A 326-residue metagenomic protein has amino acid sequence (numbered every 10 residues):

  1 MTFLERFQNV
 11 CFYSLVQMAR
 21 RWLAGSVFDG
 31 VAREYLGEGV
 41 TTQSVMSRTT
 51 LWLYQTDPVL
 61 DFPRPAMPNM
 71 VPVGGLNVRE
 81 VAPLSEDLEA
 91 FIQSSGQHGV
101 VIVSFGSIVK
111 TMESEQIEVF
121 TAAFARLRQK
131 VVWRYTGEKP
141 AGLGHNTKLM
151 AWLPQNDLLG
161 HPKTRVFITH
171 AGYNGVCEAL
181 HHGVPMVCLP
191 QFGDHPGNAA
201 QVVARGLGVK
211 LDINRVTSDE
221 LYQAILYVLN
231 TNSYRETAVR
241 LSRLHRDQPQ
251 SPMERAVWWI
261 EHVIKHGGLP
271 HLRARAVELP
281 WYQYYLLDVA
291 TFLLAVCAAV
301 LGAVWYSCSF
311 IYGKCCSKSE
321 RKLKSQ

Functional and structural regions predicted by a protein language model:
M1-P65: Active-site-proximal region of nucleotide-activated glycan assembly enzymes, centered on histidine/acidic-rich loops
G25, Y35, S44-V45, W52-L53 (+1 more regions): C-terminal amphipathic helix plus adjacent low-complexity, charged tail appended to glycosyltransferase catalytic
S47-R48, L60-K148, W152-Q155: Conserved catalytic-core segment of nucleotide-activated headgroup transferases in glycan assembly
N146, A151-A199: A donor-sugar binding/catalytic signature common to diverse glycosyltransferases and related nucleotide-sugar
P162, E178, V184, Q201 (+4 more regions): Membrane-embedded and extracytoplasmic architecture of multi-pass membrane proteins
G193-A224, P252: Change "using UDP/GDP/dTDP sugars" to "using nucleotide sugars
